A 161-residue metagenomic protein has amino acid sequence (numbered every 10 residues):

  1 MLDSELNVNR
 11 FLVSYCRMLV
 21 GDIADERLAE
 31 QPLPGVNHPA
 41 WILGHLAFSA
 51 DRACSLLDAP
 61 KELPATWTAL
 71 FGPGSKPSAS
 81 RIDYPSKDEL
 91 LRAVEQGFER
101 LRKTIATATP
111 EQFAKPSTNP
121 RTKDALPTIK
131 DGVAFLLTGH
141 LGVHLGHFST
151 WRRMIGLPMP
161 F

Functional and structural regions predicted by a protein language model:
M1-N7, S80-I82: Short, charged, low-complexity loops and linkers
L6-V13, R17, R27-S75, P116-F161: Short, contiguous alpha-helical
M18-D25, E95: A general secondary-structure boundary signal
V20, A50, F98-I105, L145: A structural signal for well-ordered alpha-helices, especially hydrophobic packing surfaces of coiled-coils
D22, I42-H45, T107: Conserved catalytic core of Hanks-type protein kinase domains
S75-P116, G132-L137: Acidic/histidine-rich alpha-helical segments that form the ligand environment of transition-metal centers
